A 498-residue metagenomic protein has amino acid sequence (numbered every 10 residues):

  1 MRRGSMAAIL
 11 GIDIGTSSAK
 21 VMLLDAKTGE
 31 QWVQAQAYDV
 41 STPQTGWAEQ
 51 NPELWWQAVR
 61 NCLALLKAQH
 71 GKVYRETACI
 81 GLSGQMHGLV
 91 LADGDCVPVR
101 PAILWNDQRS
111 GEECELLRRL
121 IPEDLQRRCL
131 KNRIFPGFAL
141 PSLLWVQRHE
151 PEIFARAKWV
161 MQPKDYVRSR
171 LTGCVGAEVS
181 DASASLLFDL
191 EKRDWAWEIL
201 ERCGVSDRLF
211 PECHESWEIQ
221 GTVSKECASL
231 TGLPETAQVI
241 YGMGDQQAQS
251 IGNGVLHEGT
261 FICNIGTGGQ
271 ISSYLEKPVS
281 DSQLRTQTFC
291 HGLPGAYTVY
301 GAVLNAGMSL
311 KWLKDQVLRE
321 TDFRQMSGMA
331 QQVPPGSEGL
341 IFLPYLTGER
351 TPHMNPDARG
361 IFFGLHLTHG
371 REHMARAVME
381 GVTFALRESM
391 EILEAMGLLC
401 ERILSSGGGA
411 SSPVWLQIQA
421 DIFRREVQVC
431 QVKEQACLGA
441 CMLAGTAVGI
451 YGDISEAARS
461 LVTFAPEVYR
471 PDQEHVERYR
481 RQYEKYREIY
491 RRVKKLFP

Functional and structural regions predicted by a protein language model:
M1-R100, R156, A228-S229, L233-Y241 (+4 more regions): N-terminal glycine/serine-rich phosphate-binding loop of ATP-dependent small-molecule kinases, especially carbohydrate
L10-G11, L23, G111, R118-R133 (+5 more regions): Active-site core segments that coordinate phosphate-bearing ligands/cofactors across diverse enzyme families
G29, N51, I80, D107 (+3 more regions): Residue-level signal for inorganic ion chemistry
A35-Q36, I103, S180, E276 (+1 more regions): Short clusters of small/polar residues that mark proteolytic maturation junctions
Q36-Y38, E215, P471: Active-site donor-binding loop signature of nucleotide-sugar glycosyltransferases
Y38-E49, L125, G176-S183, V205-L209 (+1 more regions): Gly-rich Lys/Arg/Thr-decorated short loops/hinges at beta-loop-alpha junctions or inter-strand turns that position
Q69-W105, N132-A139, R168-D189, E212-E215 (+1 more regions): Short beta-strand-loop/turn "lid" adjacent to the catalytic site in phosphate-handling enzymes
G71-Y74, S83, D207, V255 (+1 more regions): Alpha-helix termination/capping residues and helix-transition junctions
